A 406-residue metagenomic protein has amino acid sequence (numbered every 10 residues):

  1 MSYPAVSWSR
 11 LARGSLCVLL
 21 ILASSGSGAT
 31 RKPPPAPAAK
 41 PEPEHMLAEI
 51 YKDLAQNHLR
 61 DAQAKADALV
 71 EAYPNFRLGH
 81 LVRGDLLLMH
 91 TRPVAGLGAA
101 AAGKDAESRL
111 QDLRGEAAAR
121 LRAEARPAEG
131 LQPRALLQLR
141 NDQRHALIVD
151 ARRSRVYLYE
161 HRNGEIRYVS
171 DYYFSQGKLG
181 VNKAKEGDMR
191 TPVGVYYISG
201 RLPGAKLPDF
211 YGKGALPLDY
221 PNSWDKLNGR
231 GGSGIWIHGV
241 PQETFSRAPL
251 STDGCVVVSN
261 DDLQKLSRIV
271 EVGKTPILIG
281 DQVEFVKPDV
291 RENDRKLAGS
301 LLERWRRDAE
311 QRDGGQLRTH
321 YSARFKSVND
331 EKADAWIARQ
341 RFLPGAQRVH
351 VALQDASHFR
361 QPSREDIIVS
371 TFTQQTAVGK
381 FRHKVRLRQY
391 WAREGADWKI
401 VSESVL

Functional and structural regions predicted by a protein language model:
A39-A68, A72, R304-R307: Alpha-helical segment of the N-proximal tetratricopeptide repeat
E124-I235, P241-S246, R386: Gly/Pro-biased beta-strand-loop elements
D142, A338-R388: Surface-exposed, charged secondary-structure patches
G200-E303: Exported/periplasmic cell-wall-interacting domains
Q311-V328: Short, well-ordered alpha-helical segments enriched in acidic and aromatic residues
H383-L406: Short beta-strand edge/turn micro-motifs at domain boundaries
